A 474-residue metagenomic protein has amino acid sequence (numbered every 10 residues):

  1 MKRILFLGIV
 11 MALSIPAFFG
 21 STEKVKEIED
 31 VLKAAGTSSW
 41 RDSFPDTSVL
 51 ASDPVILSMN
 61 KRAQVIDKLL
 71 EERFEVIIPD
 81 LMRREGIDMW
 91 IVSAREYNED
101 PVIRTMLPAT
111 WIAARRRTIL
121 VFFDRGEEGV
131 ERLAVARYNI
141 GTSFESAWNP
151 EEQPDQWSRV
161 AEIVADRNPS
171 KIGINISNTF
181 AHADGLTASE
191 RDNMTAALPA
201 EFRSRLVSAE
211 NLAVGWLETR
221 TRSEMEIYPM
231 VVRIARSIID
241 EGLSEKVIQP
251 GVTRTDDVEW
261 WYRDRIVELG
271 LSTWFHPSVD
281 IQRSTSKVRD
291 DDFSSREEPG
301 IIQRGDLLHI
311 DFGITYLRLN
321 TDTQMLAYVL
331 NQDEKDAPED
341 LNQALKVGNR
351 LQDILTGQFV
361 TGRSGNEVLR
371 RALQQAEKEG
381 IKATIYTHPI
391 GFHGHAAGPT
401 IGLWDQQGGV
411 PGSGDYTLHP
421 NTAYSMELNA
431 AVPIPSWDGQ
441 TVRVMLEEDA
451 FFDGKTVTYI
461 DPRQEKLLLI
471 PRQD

Functional and structural regions predicted by a protein language model:
I4-L13: Sec-dependent N-terminal signal peptides
A12-A34: Bacterial Sec-dependent signal peptides at the C-terminal "C-region" and cleavage site
L32-D474: Active-site neighborhoods and metal-handling regions in enzymes and metal-associated proteins
